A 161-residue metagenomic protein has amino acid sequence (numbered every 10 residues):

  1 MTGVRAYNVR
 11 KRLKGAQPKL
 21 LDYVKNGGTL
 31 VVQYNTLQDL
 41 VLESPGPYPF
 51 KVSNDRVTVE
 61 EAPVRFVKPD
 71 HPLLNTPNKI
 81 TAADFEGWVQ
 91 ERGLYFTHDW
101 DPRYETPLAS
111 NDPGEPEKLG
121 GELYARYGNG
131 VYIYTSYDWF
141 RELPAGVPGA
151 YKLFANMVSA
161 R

Functional and structural regions predicted by a protein language model:
M1-K51, P116, N129, T135-E142: Helical hinge/lid and interdomain linker segments adjacent to catalytic or ligand-binding clefts that mediate domain
R12, R56, G149, L153: Short acidic-hydrophobic sequence patches enriched in Asp/Glu that either
Y23, T76, N156-A160: Residues that form generic nucleotide/phosphate-binding pockets
G27-T29, V52, T58-A62, D101-R103 (+3 more regions): Short, surface-exposed, polar/charged, turn-prone segments marking secondary-structure boundaries
Q33-Y127: An acidic, glycine-rich "communication" segment
L119-E122, Y134-Y151, A155-R161: Short, surface-exposed patches at the edges or C-terminal ends of soluble domains, predominantly
